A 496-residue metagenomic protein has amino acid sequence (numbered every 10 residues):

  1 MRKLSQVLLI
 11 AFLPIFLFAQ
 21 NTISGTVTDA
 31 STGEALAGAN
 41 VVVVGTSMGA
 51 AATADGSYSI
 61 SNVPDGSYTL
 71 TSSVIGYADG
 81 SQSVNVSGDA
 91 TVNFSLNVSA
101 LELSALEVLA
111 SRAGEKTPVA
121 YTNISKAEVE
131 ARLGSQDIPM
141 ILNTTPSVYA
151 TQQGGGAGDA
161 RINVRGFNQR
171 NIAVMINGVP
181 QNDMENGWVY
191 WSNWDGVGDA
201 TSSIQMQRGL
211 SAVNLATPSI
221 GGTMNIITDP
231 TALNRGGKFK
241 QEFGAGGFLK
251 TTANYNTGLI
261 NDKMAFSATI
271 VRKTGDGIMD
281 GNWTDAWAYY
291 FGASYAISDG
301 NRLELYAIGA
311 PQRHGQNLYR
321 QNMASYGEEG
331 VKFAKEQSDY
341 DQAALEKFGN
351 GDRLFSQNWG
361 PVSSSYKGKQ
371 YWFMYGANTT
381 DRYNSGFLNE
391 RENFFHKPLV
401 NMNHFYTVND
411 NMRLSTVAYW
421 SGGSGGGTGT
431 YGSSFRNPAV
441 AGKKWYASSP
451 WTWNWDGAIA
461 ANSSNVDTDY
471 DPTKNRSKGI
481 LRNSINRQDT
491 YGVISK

Functional and structural regions predicted by a protein language model:
T28, T32, A39-V44, S73-Y77 (+2 more regions): Short, acidic, small-residue-rich periplasmic hinge/interaction motif at the N-terminus of Gram-negative outer-membrane
T46-S57: Short, acidic Ser/Thr/Gly-rich low-complexity loop/linker segments typical of extracellular and cell-surface proteins
S61-N62, A131, R161, P180-R208 (+2 more regions): Short acidic/polar hinge/loop motifs at secondary-structure boundaries that mediate gating or recognition
A113-E115, Q169, Q181, D229 (+7 more regions): Structural signature of outer-membrane beta-barrel domains
P139-P180, S202: Extracytoplasmic beta-strand/coil segments of soluble accessory domains associated with Gram-negative outer-membrane
D195-K240: A beta-strand signature from Gram-negative outer-membrane beta-barrel systems, especially the internal plug domain
G236, F243-T274, M279-N317, A324-V362 (+2 more regions): Transmembrane beta-barrel wall of Gram-negative outer-membrane proteins
R302-N401, T428-N486: Acidic/polar loop-and-plug regions of large Gram-negative outer-membrane beta-barrel proteins
